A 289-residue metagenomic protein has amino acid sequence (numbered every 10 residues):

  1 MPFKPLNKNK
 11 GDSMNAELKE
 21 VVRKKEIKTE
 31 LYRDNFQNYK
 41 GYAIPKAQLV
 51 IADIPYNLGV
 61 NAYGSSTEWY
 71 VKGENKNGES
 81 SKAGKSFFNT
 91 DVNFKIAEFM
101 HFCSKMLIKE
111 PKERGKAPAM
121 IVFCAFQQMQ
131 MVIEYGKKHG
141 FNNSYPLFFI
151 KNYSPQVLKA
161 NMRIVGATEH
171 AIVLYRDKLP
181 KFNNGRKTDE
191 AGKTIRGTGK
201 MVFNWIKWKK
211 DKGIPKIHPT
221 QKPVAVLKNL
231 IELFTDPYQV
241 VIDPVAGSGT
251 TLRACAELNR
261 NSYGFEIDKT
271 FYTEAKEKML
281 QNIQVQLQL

Functional and structural regions predicted by a protein language model:
M1-G264, T270-Y272: Core catalytic lobe of class I
Q127, L280-L289: Class I S-adenosyl-L-methionine-dependent methyltransferase module
A275-K276: Conserved SAM-binding loop
